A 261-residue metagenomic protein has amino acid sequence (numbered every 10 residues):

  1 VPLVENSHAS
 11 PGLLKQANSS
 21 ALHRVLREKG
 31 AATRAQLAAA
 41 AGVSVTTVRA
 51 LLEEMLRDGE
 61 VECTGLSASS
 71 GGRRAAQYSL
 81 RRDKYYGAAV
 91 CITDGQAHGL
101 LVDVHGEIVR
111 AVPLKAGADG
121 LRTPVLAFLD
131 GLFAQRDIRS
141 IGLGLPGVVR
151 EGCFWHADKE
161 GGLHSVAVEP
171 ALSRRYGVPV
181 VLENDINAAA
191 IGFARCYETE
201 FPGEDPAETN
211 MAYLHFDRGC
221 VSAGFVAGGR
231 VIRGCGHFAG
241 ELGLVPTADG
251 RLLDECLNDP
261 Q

Functional and structural regions predicted by a protein language model:
V1-R34, A38-A40: Extreme N-terminal segment that seeds HTH/winged-HTH DNA-binding domains in transcriptional regulators
H8-A9, A88-G120, G236-R251: Short glycine-rich, Thr/Ser-proximal phosphate-binding strand/loop in the N-terminal lobe of ATP-dependent enzymes
T46: Key DNA-contact positions within bacterial/archaeal DNA-binding proteins
L56-G71: Beta-hairpin "wing" of winged helix-turn-helix
G72-R110, N210-I232: Gly/Thr-rich phosphate-binding beta-strand-loop-beta motif of the actin/hexokinase/Hsp70
I108, V112-P113, G117-D130, A134-N210 (+1 more regions): Glycine-rich phosphate-binding loop and adjoining helix at the ATP-binding site of ATP-dependent phosphoryl-transfer
E200-P260: Glycine-rich phosphate-binding loop of actin/hexokinase-like ATP-binding domains
